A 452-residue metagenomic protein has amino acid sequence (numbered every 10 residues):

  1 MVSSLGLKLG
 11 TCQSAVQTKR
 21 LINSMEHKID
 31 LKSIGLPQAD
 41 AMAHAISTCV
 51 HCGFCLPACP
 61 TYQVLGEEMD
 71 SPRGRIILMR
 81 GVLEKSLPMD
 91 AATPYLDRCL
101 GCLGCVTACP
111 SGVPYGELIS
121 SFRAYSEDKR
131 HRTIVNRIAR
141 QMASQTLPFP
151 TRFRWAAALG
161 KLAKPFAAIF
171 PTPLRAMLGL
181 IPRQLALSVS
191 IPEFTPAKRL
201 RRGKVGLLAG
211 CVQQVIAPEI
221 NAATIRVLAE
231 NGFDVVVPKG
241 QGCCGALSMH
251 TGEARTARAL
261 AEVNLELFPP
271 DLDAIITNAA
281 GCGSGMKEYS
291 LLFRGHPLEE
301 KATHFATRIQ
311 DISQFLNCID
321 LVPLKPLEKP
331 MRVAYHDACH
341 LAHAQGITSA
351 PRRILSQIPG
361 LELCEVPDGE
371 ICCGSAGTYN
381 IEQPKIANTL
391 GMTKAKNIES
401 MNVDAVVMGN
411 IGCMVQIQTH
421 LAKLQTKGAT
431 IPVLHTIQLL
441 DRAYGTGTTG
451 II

Functional and structural regions predicted by a protein language model:
V2, A15-V16: Acidic, Ala/Val/Gly-enriched low-complexity intrinsically disordered segments
L5-L9, L21: Leucine-biased recognition of intrinsically disordered, low-complexity hydrophobic segments
Q17-S24: Short, Lys/Arg-enriched N-terminal segments with co-localized hydrophobic residues within the first ~10-30 amino acids
S24-A41, M69-D90, R201-K204, P218-E219 (+3 more regions): Short, charged low-complexity linear segments at domain edges
M25-I34, Y62-P94, G112-Q141, G428-I437: Non-heme iron-sulfur electron-transfer modules
A43-Y62, M89-V113, H340, E370: Cysteine-centered iron-sulfur cluster-binding motifs in ferredoxin-type domains/subunits of redox enzymes
Y115-I452: Iron-sulfur cluster-binding electron-transfer modules in prokaryotic oxidoreductases
